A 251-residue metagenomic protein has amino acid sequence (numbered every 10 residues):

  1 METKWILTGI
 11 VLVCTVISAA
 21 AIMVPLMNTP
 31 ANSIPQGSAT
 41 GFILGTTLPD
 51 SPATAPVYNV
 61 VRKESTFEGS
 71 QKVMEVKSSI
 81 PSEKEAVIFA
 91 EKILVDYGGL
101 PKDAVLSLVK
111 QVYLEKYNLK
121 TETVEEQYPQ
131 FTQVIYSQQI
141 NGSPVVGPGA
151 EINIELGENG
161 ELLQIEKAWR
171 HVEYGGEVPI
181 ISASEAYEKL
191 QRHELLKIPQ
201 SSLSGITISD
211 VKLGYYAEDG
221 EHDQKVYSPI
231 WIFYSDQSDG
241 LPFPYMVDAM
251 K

Functional and structural regions predicted by a protein language model:
M1-P144, W169-E173: Preferential activation on post-signal-peptide N-terminal prodomains/segments of secreted or lumenal proteins
K102-E158, S209-Y245: Exposed beta-strand-loop-beta-strand "reactive/processing" segments of non-cytosolic proteins
P148-S228: Charged, low-complexity helical/coil segments in non-catalytic cytosolic or luminal regions
A249-K251: C-terminal soluble interaction/assembly domains
